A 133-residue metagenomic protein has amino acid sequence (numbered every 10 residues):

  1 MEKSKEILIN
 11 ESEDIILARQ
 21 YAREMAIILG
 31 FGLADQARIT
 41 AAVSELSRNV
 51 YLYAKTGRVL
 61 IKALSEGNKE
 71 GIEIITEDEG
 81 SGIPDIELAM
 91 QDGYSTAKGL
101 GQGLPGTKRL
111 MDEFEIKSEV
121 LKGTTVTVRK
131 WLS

Functional and structural regions predicted by a protein language model:
M1-A41: Bergerat-fold GHKL ATPase/HATPase_c domain
M1-K5, S47-S133: Conserved beta-strand-loop-beta-strand hairpin that lines the nucleotide-binding pocket of ATP/GTP-utilizing enzymes
